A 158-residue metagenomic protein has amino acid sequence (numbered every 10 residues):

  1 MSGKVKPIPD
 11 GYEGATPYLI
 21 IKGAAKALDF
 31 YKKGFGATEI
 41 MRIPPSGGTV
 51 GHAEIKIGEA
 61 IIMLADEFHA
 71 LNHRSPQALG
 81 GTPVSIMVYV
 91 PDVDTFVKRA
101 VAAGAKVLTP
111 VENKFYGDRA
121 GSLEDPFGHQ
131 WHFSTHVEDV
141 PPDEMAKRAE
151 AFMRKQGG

Functional and structural regions predicted by a protein language model:
M1-I20, L28-D29, G34-E124, S134-G158: Vicinal oxygen chelate
F127: C-terminal catalytic core of tyrosine-transesterase DNA break-rejoin enzymes
